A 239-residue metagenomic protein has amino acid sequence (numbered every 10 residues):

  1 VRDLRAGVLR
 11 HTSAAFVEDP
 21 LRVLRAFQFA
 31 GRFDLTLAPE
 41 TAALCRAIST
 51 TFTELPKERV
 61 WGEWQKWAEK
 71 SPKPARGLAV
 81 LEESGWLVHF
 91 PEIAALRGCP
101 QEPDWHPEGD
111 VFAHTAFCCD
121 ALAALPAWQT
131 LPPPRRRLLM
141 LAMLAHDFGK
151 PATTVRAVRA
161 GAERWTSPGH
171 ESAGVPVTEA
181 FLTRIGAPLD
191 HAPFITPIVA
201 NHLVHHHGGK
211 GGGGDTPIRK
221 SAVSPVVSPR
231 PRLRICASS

Functional and structural regions predicted by a protein language model:
V1-R136, M140, F148-G169, A173-D190: Glycine- and charge-enriched loop/helix tracts that form the active or gating conduit in phosphate/cation-handling
E18-L21, H146, V226-L233: General helical secondary-structure elements
C99-P107, T130-P134, A187-S239: Histidine/acidic-rich helix-loop-helix segments that form or flank divalent-metal centers in metalloenzyme catalytic
